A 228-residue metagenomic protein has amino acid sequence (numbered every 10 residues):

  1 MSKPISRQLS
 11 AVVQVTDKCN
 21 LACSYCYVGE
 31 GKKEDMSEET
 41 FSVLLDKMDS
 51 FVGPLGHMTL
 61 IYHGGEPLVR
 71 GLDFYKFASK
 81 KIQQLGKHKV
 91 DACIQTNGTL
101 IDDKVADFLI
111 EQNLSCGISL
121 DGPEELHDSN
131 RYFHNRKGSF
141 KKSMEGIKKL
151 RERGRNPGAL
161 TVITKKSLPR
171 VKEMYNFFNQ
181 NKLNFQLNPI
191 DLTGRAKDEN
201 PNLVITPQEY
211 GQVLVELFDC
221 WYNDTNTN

Functional and structural regions predicted by a protein language model:
M1-D107, E111-Q112: Conserved alpha-helical substructure of the radical SAM core
A11, M58-L60, A92-I94, C116-I118 (+2 more regions): Hydrophobic faces of well-ordered beta-strands that scaffold small-molecule active sites in alpha/beta enzyme cores
C26-E30, I61-H63, S129-Y132, L160 (+1 more regions): Glycine- and acidic
P67-V69, G98-D103, S115-R136, N156 (+2 more regions): Conserved radical SAM core fold
Y75-A78, D107-I110, R131-F133, E173-M174 (+1 more regions): Short, glycine/charged-enriched secondary-structure capping and boundary segments
I110-C116, N179-L183: Glycine-enriched alpha-helix->loop->beta-strand junction motifs that scaffold or abut catalytic
F133-K141, E145-N228: Radical SAM enzyme [4Fe-4S]-AdoMet core and its adjacent flexible, acidic and glycine-rich loops/tails across
